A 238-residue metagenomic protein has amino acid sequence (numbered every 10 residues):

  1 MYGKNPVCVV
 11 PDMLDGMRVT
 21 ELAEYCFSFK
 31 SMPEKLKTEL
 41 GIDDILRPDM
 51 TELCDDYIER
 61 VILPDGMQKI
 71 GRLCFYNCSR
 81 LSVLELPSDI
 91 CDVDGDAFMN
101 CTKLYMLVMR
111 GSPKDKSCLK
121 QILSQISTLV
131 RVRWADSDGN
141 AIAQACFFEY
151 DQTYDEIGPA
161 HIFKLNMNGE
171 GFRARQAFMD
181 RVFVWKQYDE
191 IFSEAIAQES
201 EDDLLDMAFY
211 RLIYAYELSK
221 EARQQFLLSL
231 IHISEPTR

Functional and structural regions predicted by a protein language model:
G3-T20, M32-K69, S79-D92, T102-Q121 (+3 more regions): Structural signature of tandem-repeat unit edges
A23-S31: A short, well-ordered alpha-helical element
I231-T237: Conserved small/polar residues in nucleotide/adenosyl-binding loops
